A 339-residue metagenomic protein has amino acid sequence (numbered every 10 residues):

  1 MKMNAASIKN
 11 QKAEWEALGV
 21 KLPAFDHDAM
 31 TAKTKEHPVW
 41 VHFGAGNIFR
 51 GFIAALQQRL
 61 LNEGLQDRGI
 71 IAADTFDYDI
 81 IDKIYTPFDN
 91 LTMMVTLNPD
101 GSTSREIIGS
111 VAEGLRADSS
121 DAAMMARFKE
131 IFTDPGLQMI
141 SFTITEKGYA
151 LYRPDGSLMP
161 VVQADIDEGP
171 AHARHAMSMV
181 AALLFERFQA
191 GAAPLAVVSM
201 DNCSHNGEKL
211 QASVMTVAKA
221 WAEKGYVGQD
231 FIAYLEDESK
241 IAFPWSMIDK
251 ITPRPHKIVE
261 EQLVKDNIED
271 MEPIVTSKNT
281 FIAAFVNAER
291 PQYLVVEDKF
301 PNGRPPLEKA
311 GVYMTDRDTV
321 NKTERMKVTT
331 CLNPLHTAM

Functional and structural regions predicted by a protein language model:
M1-F43, N47-M339: Substrate/ligand-engaging "lid" and interaction regions
